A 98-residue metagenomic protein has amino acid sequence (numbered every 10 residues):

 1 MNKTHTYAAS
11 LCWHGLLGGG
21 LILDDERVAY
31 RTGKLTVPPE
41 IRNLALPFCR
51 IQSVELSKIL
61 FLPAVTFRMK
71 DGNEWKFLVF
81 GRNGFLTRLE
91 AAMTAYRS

Functional and structural regions predicted by a protein language model:
M1-E26, N43-L44, T87-A91, A95-S98: Anionic N-terminal interaction surfaces
W13-G20, D24-R68, N73: Phosphoinositide-binding peripheral membrane targeting modules
D71-R88: Canonical phosphoinositide-binding patch of PH/PH-like domains
